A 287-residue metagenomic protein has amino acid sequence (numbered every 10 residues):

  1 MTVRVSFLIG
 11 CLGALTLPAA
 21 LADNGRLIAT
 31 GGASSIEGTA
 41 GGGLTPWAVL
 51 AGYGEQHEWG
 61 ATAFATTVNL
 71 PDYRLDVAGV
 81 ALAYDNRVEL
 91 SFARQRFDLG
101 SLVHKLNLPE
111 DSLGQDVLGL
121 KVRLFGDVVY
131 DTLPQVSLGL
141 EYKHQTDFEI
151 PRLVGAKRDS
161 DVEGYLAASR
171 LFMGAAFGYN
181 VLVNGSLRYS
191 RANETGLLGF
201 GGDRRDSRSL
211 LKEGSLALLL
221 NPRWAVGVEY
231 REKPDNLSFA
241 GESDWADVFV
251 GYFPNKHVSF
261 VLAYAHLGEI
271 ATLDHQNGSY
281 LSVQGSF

Functional and structural regions predicted by a protein language model:
M1-A33: Cleavable N-terminal export/targeting peptides
G10-G13, G139, G227, G285: Small side chains
A22-F148, R152, D159-G164, S169-A175 (+6 more regions): Transmembrane beta-barrel domains of Gram-negative outer membranes and organellar outer membranes
R74-D76, R96, G114-D116, V162 (+6 more regions): Transmembrane beta-barrel architecture of outer-membrane proteins
E89-G100, G164, G201-L219, D247-A265: Repeat-unit-sized solenoid/scaffold elements
A156-N236, D244-W245: Detector for outer-membrane/organellar transmembrane beta-barrel domains, recognizing the amphipathic beta-strand
A240-F287: Predominantly the C-terminal beta-signal and adjacent terminal strand-loop region of outer-membrane beta-barrel
